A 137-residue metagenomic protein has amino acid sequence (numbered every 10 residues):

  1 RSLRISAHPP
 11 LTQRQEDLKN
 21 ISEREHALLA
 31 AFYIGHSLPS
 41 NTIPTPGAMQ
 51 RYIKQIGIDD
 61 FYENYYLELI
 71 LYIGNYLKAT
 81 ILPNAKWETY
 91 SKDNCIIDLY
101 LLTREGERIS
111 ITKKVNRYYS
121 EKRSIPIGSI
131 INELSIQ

Functional and structural regions predicted by a protein language model:
R1, Y76, S110-I111: Amphipathic alpha-helical protein-interaction segments
R1-N64: N-terminal low-complexity, intrinsically disordered segments
R1-S2, Y33-I34, E88-Y90, I125-Q137: Acidic, serine/threonine-rich, charge-biased low-complexity segments in large eukaryotic scaffold/adaptor proteins
H26-A27, I81, T112-K113: Generic detection of intrinsically disordered/low-complexity segments and helix-coil linkers/edges
S37-L38, L77, I81, R123-S124: Short linear sequence elements within intrinsically disordered, low-complexity coil regions
I56-R104: Amphipathic, interaction-prone secondary-structure segments
I96-Q137: A recognition module on extended beta-rich or small alphabeta surfaces enriched in W/G with H and D/E
